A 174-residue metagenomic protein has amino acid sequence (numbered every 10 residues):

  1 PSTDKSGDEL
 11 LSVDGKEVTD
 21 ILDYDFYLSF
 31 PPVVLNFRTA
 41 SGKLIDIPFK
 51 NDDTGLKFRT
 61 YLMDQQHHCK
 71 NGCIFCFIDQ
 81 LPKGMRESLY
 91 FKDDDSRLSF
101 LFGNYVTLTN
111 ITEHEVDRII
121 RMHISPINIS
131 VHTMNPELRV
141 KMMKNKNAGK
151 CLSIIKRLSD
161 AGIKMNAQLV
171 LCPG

Functional and structural regions predicted by a protein language model:
P1-T19: Conserved PDZ fold ligand-binding element
T3-K5, L28-F30, I120: Flexible, charged surface loops at secondary-structure boundaries
G7-L10, L35, C76: Terminal peptide-recognition signature
S12-K16, R38-A40, H132: Acidic/polar N-terminal loop/beta-strand segments that form early-domain functional surfaces
L22: Conserved short alpha-helical segments that host acidic/polar catalytic motifs at enzyme active sites
D25-T60: PDZ-domain C-terminal substructure recognizer with occasional recognition of PDZ-binding tails
N51-G174: Conserved Radical SAM active-site core
